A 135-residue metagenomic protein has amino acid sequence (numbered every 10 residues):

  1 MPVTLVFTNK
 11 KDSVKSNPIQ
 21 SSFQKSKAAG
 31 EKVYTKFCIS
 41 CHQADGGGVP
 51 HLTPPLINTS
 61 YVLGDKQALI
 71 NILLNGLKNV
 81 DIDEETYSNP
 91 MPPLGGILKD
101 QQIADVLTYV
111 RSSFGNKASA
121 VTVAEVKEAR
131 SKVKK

Functional and structural regions predicted by a protein language model:
M1-P2: Hydrophobic membrane-insertion alpha-helices, especially the h-region of bacterial N-terminal signal peptides
L5, L73, V106: Hydrophobic, well-ordered secondary-structure elements that form the walls of internal hydrophobic environments
F7-V33: Electrostatic cytochrome c docking/interface patches
F23-V49, G64-L74: Sequence/structural segment immediately N-terminal to covalent heme-attachment motifs in c-type and related
P50-I57, L77-K134: Axial heme c-ligation environment in periplasmic c-type cytochrome domains
L56-G64: Short, contiguous acidic/charged loop-to-helix segments that flank catalytic cores in large enzymes
